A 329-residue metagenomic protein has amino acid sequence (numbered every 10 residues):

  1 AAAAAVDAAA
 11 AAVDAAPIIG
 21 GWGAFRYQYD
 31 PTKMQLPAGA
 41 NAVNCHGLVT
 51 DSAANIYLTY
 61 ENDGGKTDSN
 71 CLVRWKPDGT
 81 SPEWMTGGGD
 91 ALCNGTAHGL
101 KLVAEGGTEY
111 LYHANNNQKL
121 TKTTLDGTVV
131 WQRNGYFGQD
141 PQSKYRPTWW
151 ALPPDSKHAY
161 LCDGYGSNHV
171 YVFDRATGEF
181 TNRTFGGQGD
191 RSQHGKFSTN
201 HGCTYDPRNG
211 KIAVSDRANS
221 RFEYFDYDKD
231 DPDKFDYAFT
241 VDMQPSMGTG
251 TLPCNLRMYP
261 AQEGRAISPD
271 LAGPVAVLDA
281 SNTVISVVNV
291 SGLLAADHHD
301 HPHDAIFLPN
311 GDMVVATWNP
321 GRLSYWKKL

Functional and structural regions predicted by a protein language model:
V13-P31: Blade/loop signatures of beta-propeller domains
P31-D68: Beta-strand-rich domains and repeat architectures in extracellular enzymes and scaffolds, especially beta-propellers
G39-S52, D90-G106, F137-H158, G189-K211 (+2 more regions): Beta-rich, blade/repeat-based domains predominating in secreted/periplasmic proteins but also intracellular
N55-L58, Y110-Y112, H158-C162, K211-V214 (+2 more regions): Conserved beta-propeller blade signature
E61-D63, N115-N117, G164-G166, R217 (+3 more regions): Short loop/turn segments immediately following the C-termini of beta-strands
T67-T108, N115, F137-G138: Blade-loop segments of beta-propeller domains
K211-F225, T240-N289: Loop/turn-rich, solvent-exposed surfaces of beta-rich toroidal or solenoidal domains
H298-L329: Blade-level signature of beta-propeller repeat domains, shared across WD40, Kelch, NHL, RCC1 and BNR/Asp-box propellers
